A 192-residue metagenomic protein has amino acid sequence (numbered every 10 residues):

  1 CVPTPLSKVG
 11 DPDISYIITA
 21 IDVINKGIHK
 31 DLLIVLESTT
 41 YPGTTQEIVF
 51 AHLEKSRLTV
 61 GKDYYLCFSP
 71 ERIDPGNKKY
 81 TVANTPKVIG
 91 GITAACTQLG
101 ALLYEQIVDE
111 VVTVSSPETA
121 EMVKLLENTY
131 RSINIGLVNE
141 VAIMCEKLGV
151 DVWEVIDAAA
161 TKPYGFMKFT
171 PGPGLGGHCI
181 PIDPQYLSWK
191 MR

Functional and structural regions predicted by a protein language model:
C1-R192: Structural/interface elements that position substrates and couple domains in central-metabolism enzymes
